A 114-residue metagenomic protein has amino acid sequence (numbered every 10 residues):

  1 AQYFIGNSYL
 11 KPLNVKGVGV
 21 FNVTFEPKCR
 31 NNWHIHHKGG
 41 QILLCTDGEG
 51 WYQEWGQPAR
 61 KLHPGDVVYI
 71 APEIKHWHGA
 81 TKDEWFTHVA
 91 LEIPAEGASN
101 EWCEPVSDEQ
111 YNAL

Functional and structural regions predicted by a protein language model:
A1-G19, N32, S99-L114: A short, N-terminal "cap"/entry segment at the start of jelly-roll beta-barrel domains of the cupin/DSBH fold
N7, G17, G39, E84-W85: Short acidic/glycine-enriched loop/turn segments that link adjacent beta-strands
L10-K11, V20, Y52, H88: Short hydrophobic/aromatic-rich beta-strand segments that constitute the beta-sheet cores of beta-sandwich/beta-barrel
G19-H37: Conserved short histidine dyad/triad with adjacent acidic residue
N22, I35, T46, E54-G56 (+2 more regions): Residue-level recognition of conserved beta-strand positions in structured domain cores
R30, H37-P64, I74: A short beta-strand-loop-beta hairpin characteristic of the jelly-roll/cupin
W51, A59, P64, P72-S99: Ligand-binding loop in jelly-roll beta-barrel domains
